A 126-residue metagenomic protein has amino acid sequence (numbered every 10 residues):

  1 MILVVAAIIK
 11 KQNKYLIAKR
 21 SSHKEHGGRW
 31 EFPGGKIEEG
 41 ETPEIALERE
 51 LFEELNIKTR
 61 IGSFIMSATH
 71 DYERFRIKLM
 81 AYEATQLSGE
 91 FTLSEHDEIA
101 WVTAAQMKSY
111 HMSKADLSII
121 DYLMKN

Functional and structural regions predicted by a protein language model:
M1-L16, K36: Conserved N-terminal beta-strand and adjoining loop/helix that marks the start of the Nudix/MutT-like hydrolase domain
L3-V5, N13, I77-M80, D97: Change "...and in nucleic-acid phosphodiester-cleaving endonucleases..." to "...and in nucleic-acid processing enzymes
I9-K10, I17, A84-Q86, W101: Conserved hydrophobic "DFG−1" position in protein kinase catalytic cores
K14-E53: Conserved Nudix-box catalytic region and its N-terminal flanking loop in Nudix hydrolases and closely related
E54-I61: Short secondary-structure junctions
K58, A68-E90, A100: Active-site-adjacent beta-strand/loop module that shapes the phosphate/pyrophosphate-binding cleft
E83, T92-L123: NUDIX/MutT-family hydrolases
